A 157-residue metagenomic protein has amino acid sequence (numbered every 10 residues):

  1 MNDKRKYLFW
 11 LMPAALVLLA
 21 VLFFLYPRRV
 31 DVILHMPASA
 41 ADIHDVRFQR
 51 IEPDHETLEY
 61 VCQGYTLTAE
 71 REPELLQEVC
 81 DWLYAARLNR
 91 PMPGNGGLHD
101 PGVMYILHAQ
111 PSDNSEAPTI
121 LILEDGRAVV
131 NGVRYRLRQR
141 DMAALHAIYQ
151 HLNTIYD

Functional and structural regions predicted by a protein language model:
N2-D157: Function-determining sites in protein domains
